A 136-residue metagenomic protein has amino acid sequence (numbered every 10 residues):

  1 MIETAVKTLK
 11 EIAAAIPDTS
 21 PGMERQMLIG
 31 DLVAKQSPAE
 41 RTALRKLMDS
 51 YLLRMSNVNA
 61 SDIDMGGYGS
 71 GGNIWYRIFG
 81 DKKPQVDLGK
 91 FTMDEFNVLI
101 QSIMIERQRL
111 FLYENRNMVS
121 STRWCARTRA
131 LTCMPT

Functional and structural regions predicted by a protein language model:
I2-E11: Intrinsic-disorder signal
E3, P17-T136: N-terminal "pre-motor" subdomain/linker immediately upstream of P-loop NTPase catalytic cores
